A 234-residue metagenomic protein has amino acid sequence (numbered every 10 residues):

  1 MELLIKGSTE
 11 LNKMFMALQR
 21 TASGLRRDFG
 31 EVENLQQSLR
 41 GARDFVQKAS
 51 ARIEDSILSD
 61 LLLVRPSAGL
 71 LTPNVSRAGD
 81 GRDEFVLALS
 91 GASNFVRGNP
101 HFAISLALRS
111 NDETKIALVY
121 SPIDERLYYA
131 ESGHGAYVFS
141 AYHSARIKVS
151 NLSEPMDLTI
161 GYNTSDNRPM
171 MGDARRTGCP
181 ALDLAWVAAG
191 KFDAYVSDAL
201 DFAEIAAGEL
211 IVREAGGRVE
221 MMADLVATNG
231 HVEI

Functional and structural regions predicted by a protein language model:
M1-S90: N-terminal subdomain of lithium-sensitive/metallo-dependent phosphomonoesterases centered on the IMPase/IPPase/PAP
T21, L25-D28, S50, L61 (+6 more regions): Residue-level signal for inorganic ion chemistry
P73, Y120, D198: Conserved residues at the C-terminal ends of beta-strands
D80-Y137: DPxDG-like acidic metal-binding loop motif
G135-V138, Y142-S144, V232-I234: Short helix-loop capping/hinge motifs at secondary-structure junctions, enriched in acidic/polar residues
I147-I234: An extended, acidic
